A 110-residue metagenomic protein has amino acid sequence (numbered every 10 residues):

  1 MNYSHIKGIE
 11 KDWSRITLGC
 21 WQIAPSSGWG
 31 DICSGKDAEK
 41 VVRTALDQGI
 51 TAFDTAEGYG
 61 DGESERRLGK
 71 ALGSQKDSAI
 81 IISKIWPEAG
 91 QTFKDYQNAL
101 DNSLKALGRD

Functional and structural regions predicted by a protein language model:
M1-A79: N-terminal binding-site loop/beta-alpha segment at the start of enzyme catalytic domains that lines or forms
I23, P87, R109: Flexible cofactor-recognition loop at the NAD(P)H-binding site of Rossmann-like short-chain dehydrogenase/reductase
S26, P87-F93: A short, charged, and often flexible helix/loop element on the N-terminal side of the glycosyltransferase catalytic
R43, Q91-D110: Glycine/proline-rich, positively charged, aromatic-decorated active-site loop/lid region on the catalytic face
R67-A71, K84, D95-N102: Generic beta-strand or strand-like secondary-structure segments
S78-A89: A short, structured active-site edge motif that brings together acidic residues
